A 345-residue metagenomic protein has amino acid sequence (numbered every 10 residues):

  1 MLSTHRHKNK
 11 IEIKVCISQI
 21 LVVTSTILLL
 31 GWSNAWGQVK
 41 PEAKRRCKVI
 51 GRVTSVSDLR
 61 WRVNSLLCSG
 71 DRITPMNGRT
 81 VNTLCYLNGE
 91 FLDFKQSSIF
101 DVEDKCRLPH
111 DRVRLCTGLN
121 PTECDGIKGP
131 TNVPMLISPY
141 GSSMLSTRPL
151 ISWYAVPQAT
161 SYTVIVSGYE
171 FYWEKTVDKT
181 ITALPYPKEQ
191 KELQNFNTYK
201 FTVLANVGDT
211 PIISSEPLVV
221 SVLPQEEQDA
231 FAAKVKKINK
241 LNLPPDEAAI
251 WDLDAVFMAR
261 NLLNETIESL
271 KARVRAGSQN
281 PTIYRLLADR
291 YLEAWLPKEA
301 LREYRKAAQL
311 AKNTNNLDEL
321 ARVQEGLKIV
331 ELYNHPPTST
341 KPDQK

Functional and structural regions predicted by a protein language model:
M1-C16: N-terminal secretory signal peptides that target proteins for export/translocation
Q19-G31: Bacterial N-terminal signal peptides
A35-V39: Boundary at the C-terminal end of the N-terminal hydrophobic targeting segment
A43-P121: Structural recognition of beta-strand segments within beta-rich domains
V56-D58, N88, V166-W173, K271-V274: Change "in extracellular beta-sheet-rich domains … of secreted and cell-surface proteins" to "in beta-sheet-rich domains
D101-C106, D111, T122-P245: Long, contiguous interaction/recruitment modules in multidomain scaffold/adaptor proteins
V113-C116, C124-D125, S161, A276-G277 (+1 more regions): Extracellular/mature segments of secreted proteins
L241-K345: Alpha-helical protein-protein interaction scaffolds
